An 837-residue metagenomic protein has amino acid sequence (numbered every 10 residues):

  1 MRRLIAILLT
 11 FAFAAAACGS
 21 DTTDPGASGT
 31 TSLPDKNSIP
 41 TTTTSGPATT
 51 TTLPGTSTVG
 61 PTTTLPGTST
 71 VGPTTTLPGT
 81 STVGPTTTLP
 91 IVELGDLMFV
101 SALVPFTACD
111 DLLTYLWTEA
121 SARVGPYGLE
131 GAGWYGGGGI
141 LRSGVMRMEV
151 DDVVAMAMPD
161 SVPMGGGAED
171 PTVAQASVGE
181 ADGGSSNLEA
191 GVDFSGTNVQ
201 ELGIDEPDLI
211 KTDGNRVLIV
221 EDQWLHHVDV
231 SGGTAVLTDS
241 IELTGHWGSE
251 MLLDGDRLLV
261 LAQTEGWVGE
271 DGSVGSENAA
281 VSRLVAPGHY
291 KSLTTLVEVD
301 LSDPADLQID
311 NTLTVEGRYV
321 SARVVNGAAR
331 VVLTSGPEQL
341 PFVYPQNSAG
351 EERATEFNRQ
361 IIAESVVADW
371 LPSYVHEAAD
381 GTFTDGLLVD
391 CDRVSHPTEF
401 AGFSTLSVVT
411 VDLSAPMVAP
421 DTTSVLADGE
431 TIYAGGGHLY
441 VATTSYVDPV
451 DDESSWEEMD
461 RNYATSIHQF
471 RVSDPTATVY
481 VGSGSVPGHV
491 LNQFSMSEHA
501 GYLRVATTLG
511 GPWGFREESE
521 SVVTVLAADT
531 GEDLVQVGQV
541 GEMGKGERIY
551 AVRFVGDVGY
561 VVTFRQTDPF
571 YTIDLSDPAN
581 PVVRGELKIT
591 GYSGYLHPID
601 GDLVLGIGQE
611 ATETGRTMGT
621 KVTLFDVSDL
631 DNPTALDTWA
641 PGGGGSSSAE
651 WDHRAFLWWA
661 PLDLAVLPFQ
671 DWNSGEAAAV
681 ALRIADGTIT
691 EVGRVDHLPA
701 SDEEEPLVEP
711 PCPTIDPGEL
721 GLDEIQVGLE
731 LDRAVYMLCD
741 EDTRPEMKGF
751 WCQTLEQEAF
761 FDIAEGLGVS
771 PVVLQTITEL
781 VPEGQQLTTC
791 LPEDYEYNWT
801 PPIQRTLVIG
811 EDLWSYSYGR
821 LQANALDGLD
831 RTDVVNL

Functional and structural regions predicted by a protein language model:
R2-L8: Sec-dependent signal peptide recognition, specifically the positively charged N-region followed immediately by
A14-A17: C-terminal motif of bacterial Sec signal peptides marking the signal peptidase cleavage site
G19-T41, G46-T49, P54-T62, P66-C752 (+3 more regions): Beta-sheet-rich non-transmembrane sensory/scaffold domains
L774: Conserved hydrophobic/aromatic packing and binding residues within compact polymer-binding modules
I777-P782: Short acidic beta-strand-loop surface patches of small beta-rich interaction domains
